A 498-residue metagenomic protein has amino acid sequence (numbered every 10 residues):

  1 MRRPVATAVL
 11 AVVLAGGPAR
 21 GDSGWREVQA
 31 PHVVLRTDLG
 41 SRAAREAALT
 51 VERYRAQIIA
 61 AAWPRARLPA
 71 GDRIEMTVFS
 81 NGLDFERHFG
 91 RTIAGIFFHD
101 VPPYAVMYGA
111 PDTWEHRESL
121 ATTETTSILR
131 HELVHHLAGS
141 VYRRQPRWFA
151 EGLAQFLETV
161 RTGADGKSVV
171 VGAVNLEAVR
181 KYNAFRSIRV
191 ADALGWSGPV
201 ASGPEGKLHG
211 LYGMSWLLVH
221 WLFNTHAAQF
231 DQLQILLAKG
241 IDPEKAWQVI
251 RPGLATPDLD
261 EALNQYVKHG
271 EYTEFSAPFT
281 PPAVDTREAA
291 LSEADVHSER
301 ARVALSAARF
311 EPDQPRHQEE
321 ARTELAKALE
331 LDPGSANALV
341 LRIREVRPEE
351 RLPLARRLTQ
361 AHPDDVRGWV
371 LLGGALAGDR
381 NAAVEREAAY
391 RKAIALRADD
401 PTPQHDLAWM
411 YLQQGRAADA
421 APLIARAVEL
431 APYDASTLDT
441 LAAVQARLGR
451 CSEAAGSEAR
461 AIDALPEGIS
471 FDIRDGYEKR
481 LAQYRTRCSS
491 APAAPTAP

Functional and structural regions predicted by a protein language model:
G21-A150, L157, R161-G163, W196-P204 (+1 more regions): Juxtacatalytic substrate-recognition/specificity segment
L83, V141-A193, A255-N264: Post-HExxH zinc-binding segment in Zn-dependent metallohydrolases
N183-K245: Active-site-proximal alpha-helical
D242-R380, A388, D399, L481-P498: Beta/coil-rich, acidic/histidine-enriched accessory regions frequently appended to metallopeptidases
A328, R357-L358, K392-A393, R426-A427 (+1 more regions): Canonical positions in the second alpha-helix
R447, A455-P498: Terminal, low-structured helical/coil segments at or just beyond the last alpha-helical repeat
